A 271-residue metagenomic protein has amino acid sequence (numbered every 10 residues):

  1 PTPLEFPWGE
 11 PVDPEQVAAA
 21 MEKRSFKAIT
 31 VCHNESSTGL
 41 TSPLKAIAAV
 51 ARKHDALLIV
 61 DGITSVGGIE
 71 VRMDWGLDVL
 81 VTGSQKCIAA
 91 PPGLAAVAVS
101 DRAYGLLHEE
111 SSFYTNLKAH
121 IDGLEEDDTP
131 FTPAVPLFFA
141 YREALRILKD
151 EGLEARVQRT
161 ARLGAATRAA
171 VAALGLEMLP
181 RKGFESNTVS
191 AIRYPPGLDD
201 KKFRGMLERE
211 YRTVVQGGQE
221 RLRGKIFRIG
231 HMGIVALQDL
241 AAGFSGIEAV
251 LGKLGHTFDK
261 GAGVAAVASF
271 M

Functional and structural regions predicted by a protein language model:
P11-G67: Active-site phosphate-binding strand-loop segment of PLP-dependent enzymes
M73-Q85: Conserved active-site segment immediately N-terminal to the catalytic lysine that forms the internal aldimine
Q85-A173, R181: Active-site C-terminal subdomain of aminotransferase-like
G175-L179, T213-G218: A short linear hydrophobic-aromatic micro-motif
E177-E210: Conserved PLP-binding catalytic core of the aspartate aminotransferase-like
L207-V215, E248-L251: A common structural junction motif
R221, K225-M271: PLP-dependent enzyme catalytic core of the Aspartate aminotransferase-like
